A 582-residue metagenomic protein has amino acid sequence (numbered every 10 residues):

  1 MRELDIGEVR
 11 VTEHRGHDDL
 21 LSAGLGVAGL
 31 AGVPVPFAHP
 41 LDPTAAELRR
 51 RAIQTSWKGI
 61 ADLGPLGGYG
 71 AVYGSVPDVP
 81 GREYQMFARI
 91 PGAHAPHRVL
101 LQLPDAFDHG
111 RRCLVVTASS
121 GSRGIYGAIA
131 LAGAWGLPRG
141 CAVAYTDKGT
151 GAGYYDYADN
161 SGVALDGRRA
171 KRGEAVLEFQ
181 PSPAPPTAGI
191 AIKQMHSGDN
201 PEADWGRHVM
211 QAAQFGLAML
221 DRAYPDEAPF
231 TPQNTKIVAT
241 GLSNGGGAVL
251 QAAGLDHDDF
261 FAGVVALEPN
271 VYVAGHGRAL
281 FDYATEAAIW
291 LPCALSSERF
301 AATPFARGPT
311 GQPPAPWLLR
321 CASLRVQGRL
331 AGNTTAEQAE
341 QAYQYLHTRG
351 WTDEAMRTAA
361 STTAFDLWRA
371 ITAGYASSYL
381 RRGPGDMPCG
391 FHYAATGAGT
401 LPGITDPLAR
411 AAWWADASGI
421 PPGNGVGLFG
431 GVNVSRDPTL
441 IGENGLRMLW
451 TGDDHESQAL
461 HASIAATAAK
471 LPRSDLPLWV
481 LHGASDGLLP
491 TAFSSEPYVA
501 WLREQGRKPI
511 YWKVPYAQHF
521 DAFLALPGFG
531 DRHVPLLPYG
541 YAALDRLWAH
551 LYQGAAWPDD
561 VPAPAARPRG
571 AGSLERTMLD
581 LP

Functional and structural regions predicted by a protein language model:
M1-P582: C-terminal His-loop and adjacent cap/lid subdomain of alpha/beta-hydrolase
